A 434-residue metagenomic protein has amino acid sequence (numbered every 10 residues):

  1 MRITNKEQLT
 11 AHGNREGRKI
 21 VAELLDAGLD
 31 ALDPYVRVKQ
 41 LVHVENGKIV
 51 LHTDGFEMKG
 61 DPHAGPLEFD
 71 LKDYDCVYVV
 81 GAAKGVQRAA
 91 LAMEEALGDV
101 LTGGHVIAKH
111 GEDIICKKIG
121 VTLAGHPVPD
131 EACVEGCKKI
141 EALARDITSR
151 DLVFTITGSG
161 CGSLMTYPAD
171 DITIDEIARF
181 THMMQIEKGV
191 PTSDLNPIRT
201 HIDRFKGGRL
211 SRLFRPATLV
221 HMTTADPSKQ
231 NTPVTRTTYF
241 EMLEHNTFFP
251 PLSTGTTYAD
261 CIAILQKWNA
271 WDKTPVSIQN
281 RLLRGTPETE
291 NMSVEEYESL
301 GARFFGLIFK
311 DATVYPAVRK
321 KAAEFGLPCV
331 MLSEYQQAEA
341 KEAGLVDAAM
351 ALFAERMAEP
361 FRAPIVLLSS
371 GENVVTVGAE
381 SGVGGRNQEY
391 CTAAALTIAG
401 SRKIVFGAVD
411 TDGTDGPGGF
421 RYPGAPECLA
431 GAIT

Functional and structural regions predicted by a protein language model:
M1-K72, R88, Y258-I264, W268-M292: N-terminal amphipathic/basic leader segments beginning at the initiator methionine
D54-D61, I107-S149, I198: Glycine-rich oxoanion-binding loops at beta->alpha junctions
V80-A82, H105-A108, F154-S159, N196 (+4 more regions): Short beta-strand segments
A92-L101, K118-V121, R145, P168-R179 (+3 more regions): A glycine- and small-aliphatic-rich helix-loop capping segment at beta-alpha/alpha-beta transitions that lines
P129-A132, K139-F240, P251-S253: Glycine-rich, mobile lid/loop segments that gate access to catalytic sites or pores
D171-G189, P250-W268, E380-F406, A430-G431: Gly/Ser/Thr-rich active-site loops/lids in small-molecule metabolic enzymes that frequently grip phosphoryl groups
F214-H221, N231, R236-A349: Accessory alpha-helical/coil subdomains and C-terminal extensions that flank or cap enzyme catalytic cores
Q337-L345, R356, A363-P364, T376-T434: Extended C-terminal subregions enriched in glycine
